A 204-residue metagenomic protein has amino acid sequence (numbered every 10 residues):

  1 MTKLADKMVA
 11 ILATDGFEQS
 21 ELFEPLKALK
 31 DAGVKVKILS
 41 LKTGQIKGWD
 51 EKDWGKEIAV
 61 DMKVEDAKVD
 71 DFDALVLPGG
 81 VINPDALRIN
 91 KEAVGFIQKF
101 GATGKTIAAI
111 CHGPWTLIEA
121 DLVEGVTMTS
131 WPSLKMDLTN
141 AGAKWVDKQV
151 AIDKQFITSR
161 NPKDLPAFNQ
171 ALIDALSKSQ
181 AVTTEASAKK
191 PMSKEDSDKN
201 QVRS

Functional and structural regions predicted by a protein language model:
M1-T103, I107, W115-T127, K135-S204: Extended, subdomain-level signal for the structured scaffold at the beginning of enzyme domains
C111: Catalytic nucleophile serine of serine hydrolases, specifically the conserved "nucleophile elbow" pentapeptide
